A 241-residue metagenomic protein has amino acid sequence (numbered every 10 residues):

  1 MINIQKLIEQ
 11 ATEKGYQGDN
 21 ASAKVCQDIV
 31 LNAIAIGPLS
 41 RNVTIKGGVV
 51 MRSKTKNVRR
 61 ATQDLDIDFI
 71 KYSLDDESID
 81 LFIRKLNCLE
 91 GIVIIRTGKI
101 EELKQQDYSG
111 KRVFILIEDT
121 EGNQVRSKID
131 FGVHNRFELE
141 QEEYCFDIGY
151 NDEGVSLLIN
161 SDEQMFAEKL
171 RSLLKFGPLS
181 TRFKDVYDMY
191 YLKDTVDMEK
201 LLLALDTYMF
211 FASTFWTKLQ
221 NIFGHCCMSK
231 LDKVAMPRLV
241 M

Functional and structural regions predicted by a protein language model:
M1-V43, S53-A61, L65, F69-M241: Structured mid-to-C-terminal alpha-helical surface segments
I45-V49: Glycine-rich beta-strand-to-loop/alpha-helix junction loops that act as flexible
